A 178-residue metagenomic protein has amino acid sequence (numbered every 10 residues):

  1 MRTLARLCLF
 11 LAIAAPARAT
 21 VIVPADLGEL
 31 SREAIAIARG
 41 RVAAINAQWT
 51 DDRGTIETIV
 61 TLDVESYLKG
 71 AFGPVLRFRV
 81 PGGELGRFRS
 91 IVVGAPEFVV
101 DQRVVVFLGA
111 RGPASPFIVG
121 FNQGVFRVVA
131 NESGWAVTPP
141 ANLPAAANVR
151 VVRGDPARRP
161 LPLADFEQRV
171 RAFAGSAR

Functional and structural regions predicted by a protein language model:
R2-F10: Sec-dependent signal peptide recognition, specifically the positively charged N-region followed immediately by
A15-R178: Transition segments tied to proteolytic processing and entry into folded domains
